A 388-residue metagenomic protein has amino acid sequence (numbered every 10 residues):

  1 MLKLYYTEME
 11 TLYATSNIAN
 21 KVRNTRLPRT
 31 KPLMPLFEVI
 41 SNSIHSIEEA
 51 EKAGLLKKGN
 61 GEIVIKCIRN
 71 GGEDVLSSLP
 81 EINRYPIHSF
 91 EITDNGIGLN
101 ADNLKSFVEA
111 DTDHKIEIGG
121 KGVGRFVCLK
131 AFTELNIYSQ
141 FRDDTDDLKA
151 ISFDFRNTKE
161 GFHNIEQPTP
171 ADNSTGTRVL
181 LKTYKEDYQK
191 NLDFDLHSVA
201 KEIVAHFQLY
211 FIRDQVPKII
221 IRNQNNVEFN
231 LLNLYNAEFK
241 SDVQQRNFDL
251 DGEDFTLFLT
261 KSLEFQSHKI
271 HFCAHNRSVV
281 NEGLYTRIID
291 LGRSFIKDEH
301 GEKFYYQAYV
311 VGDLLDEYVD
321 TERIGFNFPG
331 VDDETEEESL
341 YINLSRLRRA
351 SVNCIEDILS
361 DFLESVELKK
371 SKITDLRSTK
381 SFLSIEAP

Functional and structural regions predicted by a protein language model:
M1-E62, I68-S78, D102-K105: Bergerat-fold GHKL ATPase/HATPase_c domain
Y85-F90, T177: Short beta-strand element(s) in the Bergerat
D94: Acidic ATP/Mg2+-coordinating residue in the GHKL
G98-N100: A short glycine-centered beta->alpha linker in the GHKL/HATPase_c
F107-D111: Mobile ATP-lid/nucleotide-binding loop of the nucleotide-binding subdomain
K115-N230, L234: GHKL-type ATPase core
I219-D357: GHKL/Bergerat-fold ATPase module in large chromosome/replication-associated machines
C354-P388: Long, charge-dense tracts
